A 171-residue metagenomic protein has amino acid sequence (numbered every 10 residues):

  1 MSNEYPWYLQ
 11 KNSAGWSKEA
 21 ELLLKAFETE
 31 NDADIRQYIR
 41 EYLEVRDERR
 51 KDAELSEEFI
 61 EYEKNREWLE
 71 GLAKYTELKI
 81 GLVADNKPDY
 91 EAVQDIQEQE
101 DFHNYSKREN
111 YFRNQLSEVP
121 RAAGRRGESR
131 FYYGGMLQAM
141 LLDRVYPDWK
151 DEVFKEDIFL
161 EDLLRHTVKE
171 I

Functional and structural regions predicted by a protein language model:
S2-L55, E63-E109: Post-HExxH zinc-binding segment in Zn-dependent metallohydrolases
D52-I60, V119-G124: Flexible glycine/proline-enriched surface loops and loop-helix/loop-strand junctions
E61-L69, R126-Y133: Extracytoplasmic/periplasmic, Sec-exported soluble proteins
K107-I171: Non-catalytic terminal regions of proteins
